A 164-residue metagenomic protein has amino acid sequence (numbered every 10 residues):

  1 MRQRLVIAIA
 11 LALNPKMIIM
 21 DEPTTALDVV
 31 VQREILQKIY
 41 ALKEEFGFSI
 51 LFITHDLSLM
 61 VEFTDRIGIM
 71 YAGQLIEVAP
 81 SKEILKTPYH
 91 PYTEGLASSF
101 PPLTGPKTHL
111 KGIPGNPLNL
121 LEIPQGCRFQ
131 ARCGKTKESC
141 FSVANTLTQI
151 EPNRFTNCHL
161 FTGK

Functional and structural regions predicted by a protein language model:
M1-Q3, E34-I35: Residues in the signature-helix immediately C-terminal to the ABC NBD "C-loop/LSGGQ" signature motif
R4, A72, N119: Short, electropositive, low-hydrophobicity segments enriched in small/polar residues
P15-P23, L27-T108: P-loop NTP-binding/switch modules centered on Walker-like glycine-rich loops
V78-K164: Short catalytic/signature loops enriched in Gly
